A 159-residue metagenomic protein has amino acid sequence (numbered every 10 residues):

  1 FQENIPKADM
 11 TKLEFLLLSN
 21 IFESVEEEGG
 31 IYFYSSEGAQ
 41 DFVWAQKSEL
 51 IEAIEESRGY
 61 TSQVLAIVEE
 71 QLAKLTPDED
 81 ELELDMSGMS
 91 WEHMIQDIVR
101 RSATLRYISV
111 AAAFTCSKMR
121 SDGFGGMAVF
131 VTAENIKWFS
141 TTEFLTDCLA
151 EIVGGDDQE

Functional and structural regions predicted by a protein language model:
F1-V25: Short, extreme N-terminal segment that most often corresponds to the first beta-strand
L17-S19, E27-E159: Charged interaction segments
